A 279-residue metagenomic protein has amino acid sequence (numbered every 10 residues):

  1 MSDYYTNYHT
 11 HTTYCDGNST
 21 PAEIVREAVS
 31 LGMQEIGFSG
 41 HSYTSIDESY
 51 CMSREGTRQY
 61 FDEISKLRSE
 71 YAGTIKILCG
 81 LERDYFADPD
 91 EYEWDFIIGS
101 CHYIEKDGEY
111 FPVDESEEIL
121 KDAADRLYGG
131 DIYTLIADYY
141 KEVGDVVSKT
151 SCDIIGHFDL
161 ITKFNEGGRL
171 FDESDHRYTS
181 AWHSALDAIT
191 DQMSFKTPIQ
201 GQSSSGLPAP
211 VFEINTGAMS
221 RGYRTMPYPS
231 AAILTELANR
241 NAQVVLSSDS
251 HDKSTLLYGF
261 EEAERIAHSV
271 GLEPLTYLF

Functional and structural regions predicted by a protein language model:
M1-Y85, E91, T162-S180, S184 (+9 more regions): An N-terminally biased module of ancient metal coordination in phosphate/nucleic-acid-related enzymes
Y14, G99-I104, F111-R240: Domain-core and long-helix interface of multi-subunit machines
D84-A87, Y103-E105: A short acidic, glycine/proline-enriched capping/turn motif at secondary-structure boundaries, especially helix N-cap
D88-Y92, D107-P112: Short, conserved acidic/polar surface loops in the N-terminal third of protein domains
Y92-E93, I98: Substrate-binding cleft/loops of secretory-pathway carbohydrate-active enzymes
G222, T276-L278: Membrane-interacting alpha-helical segments
